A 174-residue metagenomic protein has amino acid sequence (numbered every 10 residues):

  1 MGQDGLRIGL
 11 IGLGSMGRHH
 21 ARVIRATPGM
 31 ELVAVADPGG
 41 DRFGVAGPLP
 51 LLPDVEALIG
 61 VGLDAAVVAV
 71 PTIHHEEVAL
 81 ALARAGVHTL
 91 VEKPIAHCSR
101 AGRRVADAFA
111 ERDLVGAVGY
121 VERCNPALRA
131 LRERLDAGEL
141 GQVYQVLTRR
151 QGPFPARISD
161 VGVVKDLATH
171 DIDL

Functional and structural regions predicted by a protein language model:
M1-G47: N-terminal Rossmann-like dinucleotide-binding module
L13, A69-P71, R150: Glycine-rich, N-terminal phosphate-binding loop of Rossmann-like dinucleotide-binding domains
G17, H75, D171: Catalytic nucleophile loop
H20, L49-A106: Beta-loop-alpha module in the N-terminal Rossmann-like domain of NAD(P)-dependent dehydrogenases, especially those
M30, V87, R112-V115: Short, well-ordered coil/turn segments that N-cap beta-strands
V33, D64, Y144: Conserved acidic residues
A96-I158: A contiguous active-site-proximal alpha/beta segment in oxidoreductase catalytic domains
P155-L174: Rossmann-like dinucleotide-binding domain that binds NAD(P)(H)
